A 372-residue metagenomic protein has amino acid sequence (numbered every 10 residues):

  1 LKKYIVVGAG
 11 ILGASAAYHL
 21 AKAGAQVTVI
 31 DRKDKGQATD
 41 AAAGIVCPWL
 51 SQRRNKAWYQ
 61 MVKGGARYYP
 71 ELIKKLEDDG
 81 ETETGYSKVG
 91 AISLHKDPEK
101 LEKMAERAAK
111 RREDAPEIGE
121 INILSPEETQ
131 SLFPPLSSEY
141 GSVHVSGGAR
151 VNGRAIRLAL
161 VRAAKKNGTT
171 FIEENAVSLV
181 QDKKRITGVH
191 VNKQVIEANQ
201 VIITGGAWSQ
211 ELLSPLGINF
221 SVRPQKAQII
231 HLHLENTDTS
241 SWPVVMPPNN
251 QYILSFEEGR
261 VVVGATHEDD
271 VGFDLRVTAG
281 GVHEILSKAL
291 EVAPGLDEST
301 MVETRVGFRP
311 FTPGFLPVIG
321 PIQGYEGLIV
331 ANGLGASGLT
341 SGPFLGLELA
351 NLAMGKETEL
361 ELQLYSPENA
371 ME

Functional and structural regions predicted by a protein language model:
L1-G10: Beta1/beta-strand and adjacent pyrophosphate-binding region of the FAD-binding site in flavoprotein oxidoreductases
S15-A23, I30-R32, G44-I45, E81-Y86 (+2 more regions): Active-site substrate-recognition segment that forms the wall of the catalytic cavity or substrate channel
D31, S125-P126, I172-N175, E303-R305: Short loop/edge segments at beta-strand edges and connector loops that shape dinucleotide/nucleotide cofactor-binding
I45-E128, L132, K288-L290: Dinucleotide-binding Rossmann-like beta1-alpha1 core, especially the glycine-rich loop that anchors the ADP
Q60-G64, K96-K103, V143-R162, R276-G281 (+1 more regions): Short beta-strand to alpha-helix junction loop
S142-N192, I196-Q200, Q210: Helical element adjacent to the flavin cofactor pocket in flavoenzyme catalytic cores
A293-E372: C-terminal catalytic lobe of FAD-dependent flavoproteins
